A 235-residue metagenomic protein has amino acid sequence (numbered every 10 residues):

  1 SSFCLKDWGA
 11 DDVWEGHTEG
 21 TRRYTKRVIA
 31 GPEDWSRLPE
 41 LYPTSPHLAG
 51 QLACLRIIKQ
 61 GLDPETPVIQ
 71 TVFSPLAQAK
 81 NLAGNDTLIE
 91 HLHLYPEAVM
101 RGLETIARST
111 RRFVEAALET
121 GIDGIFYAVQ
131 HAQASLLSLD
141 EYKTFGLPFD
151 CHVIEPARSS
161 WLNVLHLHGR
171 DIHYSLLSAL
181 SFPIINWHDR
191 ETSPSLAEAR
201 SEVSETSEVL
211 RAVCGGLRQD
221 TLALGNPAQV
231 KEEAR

Functional and structural regions predicted by a protein language model:
S1-C4, V72-S74: Short glycine-rich, polar/acidic loop-and-turn segments at beta strand-coil junctions
S2-L41, I57-E65: A contiguous, low-structure linker/loop signature
G20-Y24, Y42-R235: Active-site loop segments of alpha/beta catalytic cores
